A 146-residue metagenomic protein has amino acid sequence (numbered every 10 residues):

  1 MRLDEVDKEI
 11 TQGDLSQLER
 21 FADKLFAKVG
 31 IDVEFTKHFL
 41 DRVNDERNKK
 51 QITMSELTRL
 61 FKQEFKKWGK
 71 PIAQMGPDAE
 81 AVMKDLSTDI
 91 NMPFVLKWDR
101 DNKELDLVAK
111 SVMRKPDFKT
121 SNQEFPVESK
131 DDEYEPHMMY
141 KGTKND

Functional and structural regions predicted by a protein language model:
M1-D146: Ribonuclease/tRNase effector modules and their secretory precursors
